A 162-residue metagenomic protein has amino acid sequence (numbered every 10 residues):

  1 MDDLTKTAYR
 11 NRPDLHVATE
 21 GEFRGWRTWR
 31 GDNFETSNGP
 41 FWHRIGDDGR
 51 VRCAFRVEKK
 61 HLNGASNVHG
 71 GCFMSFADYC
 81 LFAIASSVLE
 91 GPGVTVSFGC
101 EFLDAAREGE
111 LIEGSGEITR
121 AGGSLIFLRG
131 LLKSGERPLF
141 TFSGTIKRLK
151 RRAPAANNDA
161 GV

Functional and structural regions predicted by a protein language model:
M1-V162: Terminal targeting signals and extreme-terminal segments of soluble enzymes
